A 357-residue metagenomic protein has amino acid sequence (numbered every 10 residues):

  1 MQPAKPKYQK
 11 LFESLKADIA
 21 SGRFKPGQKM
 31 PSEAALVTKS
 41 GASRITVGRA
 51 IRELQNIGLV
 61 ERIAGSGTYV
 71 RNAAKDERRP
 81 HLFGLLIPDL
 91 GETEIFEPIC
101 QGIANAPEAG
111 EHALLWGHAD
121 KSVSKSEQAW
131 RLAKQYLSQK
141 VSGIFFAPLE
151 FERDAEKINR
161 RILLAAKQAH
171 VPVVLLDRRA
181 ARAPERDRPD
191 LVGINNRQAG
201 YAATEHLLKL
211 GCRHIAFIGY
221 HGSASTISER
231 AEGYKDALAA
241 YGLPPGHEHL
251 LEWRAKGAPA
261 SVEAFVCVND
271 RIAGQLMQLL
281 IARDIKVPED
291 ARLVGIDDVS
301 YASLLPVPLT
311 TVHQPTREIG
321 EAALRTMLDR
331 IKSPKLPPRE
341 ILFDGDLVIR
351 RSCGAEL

Functional and structural regions predicted by a protein language model:
Q2, K10, S14-S21, K39 (+4 more regions): Bacterial carbohydrate/catabolite-sensing allosteric modules
P3-A4, Q28, R62-E92: N-terminal helix-turn-helix/winged-helix DNA-binding helices and compositionally similar short basic alpha-helical
Y8-K10, S21, A50, L54: N-terminal functional module detector in eukaryotic proteins
K25-R62: N-terminal helix-turn-helix
Q28, A34, S66-T68, D190 (+2 more regions): Extracytoplasmic/periplasmic beta-strand context in beta-sandwich domains, especially the cupredoxin/COX2 CuA-binding
I51-A74, L176-R179: Short, structured interface segments
S126-Q128: Active-site donor-binding segments of glycosyltransferases and PAPS-dependent sulfotransferases
